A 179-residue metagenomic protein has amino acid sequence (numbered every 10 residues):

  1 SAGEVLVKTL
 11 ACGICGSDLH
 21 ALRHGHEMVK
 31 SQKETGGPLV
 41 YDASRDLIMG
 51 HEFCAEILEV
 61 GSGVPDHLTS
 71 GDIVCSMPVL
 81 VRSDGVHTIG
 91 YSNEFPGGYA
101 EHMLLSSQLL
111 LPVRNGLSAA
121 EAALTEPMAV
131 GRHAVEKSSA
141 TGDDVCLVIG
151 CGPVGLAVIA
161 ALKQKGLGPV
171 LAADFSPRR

Functional and structural regions predicted by a protein language model:
S1-C12, E27-L80, R114-G116: Glycine-rich beta-strand-centered segment in the early N-terminal region that forms part of a ligand/cofactor-binding
C15: Short cysteine clusters
L39-H51, V74-I149: NAD(P)H dinucleotide-binding glycine-rich loop of Rossmann-like/cofactor-binding domains, especially the beta1-alpha1
V130, V154, L162: Hydrophobic/small residue at the entry helix of a nucleotide-binding pocket
Q164-P169: Conserved S-adenosyl-L-methionine
A172-A173: Conserved SAM-binding motif I beta-strand of class I
S176: Conserved SAM/SAH-binding beta-strand->alpha-helix loop
